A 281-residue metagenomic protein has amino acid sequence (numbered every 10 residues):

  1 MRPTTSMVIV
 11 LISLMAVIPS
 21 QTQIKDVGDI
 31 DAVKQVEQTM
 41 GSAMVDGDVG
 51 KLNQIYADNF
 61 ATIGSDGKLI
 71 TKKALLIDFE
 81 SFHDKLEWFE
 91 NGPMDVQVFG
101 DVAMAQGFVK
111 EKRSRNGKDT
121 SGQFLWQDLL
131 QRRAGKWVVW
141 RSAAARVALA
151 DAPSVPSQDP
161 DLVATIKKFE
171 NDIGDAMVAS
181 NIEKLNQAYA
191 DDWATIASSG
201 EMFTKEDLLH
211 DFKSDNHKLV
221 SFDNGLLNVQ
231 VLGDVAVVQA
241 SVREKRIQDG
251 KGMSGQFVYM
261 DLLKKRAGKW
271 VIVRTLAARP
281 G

Functional and structural regions predicted by a protein language model:
M1-V8: Bacterial N-terminal signal peptides that target proteins for export
V8-A16: Bacterial N-terminal signal peptides
I18-N59, A74, V98, V138 (+2 more regions): Short, low-complexity N-terminal intrinsically disordered segments enriched in polar/charged residues
Y56, D66-G67, D95, F108-E111 (+9 more regions): A mature extracytoplasmic/lumenal domain signature
N59-I70, S81-K85, M177, D192-F203 (+1 more regions): A short gly/proline-enriched turn/hairpin at secondary-structure junctions
L76-T120, L209-M253: Surface-exposed, charged secondary-structure patches
Q123-A148, Q256-G281: Short beta-strand edge/turn micro-motifs at domain boundaries
